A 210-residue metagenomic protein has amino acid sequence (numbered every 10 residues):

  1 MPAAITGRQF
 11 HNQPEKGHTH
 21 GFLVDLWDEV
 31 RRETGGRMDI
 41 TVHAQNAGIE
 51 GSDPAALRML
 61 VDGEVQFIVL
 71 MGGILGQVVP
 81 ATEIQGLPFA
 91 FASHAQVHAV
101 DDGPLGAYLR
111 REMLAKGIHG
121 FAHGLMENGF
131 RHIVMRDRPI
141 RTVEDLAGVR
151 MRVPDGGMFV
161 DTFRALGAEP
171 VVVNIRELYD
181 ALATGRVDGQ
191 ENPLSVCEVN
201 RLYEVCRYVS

Functional and structural regions predicted by a protein language model:
M1-Q96, L114-K116, G120-S210: N-terminal secretory/targeting leader peptides
V100-G117: Hinge/lid segment of periplasmic solute-binding proteins
